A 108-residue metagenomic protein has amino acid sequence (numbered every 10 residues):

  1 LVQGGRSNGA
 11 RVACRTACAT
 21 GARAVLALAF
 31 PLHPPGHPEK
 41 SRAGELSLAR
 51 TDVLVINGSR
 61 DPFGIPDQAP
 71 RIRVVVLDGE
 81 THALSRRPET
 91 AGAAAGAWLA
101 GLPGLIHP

Functional and structural regions predicted by a protein language model:
Q3-G5, L28: Short beta-strand immediately N-terminal to the catalytic nucleophile in serine-hydrolase-like folds
G5-A13: Gly/Ala-rich beta-loop-alpha elbow adjacent to hydrolase catalytic centers
T16-A17: Aromatic pocket-lining residues of Rossmann-like dinucleotide-binding sites
T20, A43-R50: Short, conserved loop/helix-junction motifs that constitute active-site signature segments in enzyme catalytic cores
G21-G36: A conserved short beta-strand
L48-R50, V55-N57, D61: Short beta-strand/loop motif that positions the catalytic acidic residue of the alpha/beta-hydrolase fold
S59-D61, D78-T81: Acidic beta-to-alpha connecting loop that harbors the catalytic carboxylate
E80-G92: Catalytic histidine-centered segment of alpha/beta-hydrolase-like enzymes
